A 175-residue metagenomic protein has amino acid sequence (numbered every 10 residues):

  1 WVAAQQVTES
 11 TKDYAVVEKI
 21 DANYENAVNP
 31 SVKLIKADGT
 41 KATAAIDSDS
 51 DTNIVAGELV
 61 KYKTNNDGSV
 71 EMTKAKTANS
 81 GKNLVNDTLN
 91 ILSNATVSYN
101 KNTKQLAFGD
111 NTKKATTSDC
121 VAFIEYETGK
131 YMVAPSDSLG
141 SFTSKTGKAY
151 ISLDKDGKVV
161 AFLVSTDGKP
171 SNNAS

Functional and structural regions predicted by a protein language model:
W1-S175: ...the same signal can extend to comparable exposed beta-sheet modules with similar sequence chemistry even outside
